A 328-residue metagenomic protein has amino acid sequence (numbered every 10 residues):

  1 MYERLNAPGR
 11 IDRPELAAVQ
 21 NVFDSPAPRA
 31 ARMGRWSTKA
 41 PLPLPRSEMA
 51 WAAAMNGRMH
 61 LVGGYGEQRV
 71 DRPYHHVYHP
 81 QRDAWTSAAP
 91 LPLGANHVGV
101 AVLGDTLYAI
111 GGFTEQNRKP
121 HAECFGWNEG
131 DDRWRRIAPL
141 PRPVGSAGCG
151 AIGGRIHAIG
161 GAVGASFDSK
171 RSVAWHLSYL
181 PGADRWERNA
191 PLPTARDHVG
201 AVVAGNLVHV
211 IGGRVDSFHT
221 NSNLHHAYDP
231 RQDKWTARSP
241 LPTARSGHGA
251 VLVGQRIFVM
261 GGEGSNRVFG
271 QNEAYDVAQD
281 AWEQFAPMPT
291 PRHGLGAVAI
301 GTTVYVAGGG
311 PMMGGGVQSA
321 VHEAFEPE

Functional and structural regions predicted by a protein language model:
M1-E328: Kelch-like beta-propeller repeat domains
